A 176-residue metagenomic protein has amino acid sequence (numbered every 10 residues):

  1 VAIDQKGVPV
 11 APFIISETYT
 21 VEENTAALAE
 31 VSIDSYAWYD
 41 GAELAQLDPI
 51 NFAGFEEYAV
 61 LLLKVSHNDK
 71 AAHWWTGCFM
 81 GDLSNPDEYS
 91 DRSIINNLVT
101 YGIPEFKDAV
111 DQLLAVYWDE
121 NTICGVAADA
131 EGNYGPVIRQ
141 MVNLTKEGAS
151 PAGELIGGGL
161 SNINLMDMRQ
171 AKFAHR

Functional and structural regions predicted by a protein language model:
V1-D4, T122-A128: Extracellular recognition modules
K6-A26, A128-S161: Extracellular fibronectin type III
T20-Y39: Proline/serine/threonine-rich low-complexity linkers at boundaries of modular beta-sandwich domains
Y39, F55-L61, G102-A109: Ser/Thr- and Asn-enriched, surface-exposed coil loops between beta-strands
E43-I95: Solvent-exposed loop/turn segments flanking beta-strands in beta-repeat/beta-sandwich domains
Y58-A59, L114-D119, G135: Extended, low-complexity, charged alpha-helical tracts that assemble into coiled-coils or amphipathic helices used
L98-N121: Surface-exposed, short loops/turns at beta-strand junctions within beta-sandwich domains
L160-R176: Enriched but not universal
